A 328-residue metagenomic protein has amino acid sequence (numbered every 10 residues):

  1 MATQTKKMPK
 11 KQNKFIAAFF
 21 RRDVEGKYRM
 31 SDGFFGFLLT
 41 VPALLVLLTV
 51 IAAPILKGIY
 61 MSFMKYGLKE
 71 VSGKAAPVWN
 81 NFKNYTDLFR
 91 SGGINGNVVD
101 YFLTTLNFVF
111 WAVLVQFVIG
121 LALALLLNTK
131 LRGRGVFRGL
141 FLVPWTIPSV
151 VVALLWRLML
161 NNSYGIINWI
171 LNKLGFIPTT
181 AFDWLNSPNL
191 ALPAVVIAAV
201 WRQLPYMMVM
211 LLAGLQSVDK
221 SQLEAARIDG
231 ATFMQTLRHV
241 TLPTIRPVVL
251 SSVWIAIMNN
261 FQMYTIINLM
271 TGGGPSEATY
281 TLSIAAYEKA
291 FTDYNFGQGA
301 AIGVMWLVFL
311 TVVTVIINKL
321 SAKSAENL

Functional and structural regions predicted by a protein language model:
M1-M30: Short, Lys/Arg-rich, polar N-terminal cytosolic tail immediately upstream of the first transmembrane signal-anchor
Y28-L328: A structural signal for multi-pass alpha-helical bundles of membrane permease subunits that mediate small-molecule
